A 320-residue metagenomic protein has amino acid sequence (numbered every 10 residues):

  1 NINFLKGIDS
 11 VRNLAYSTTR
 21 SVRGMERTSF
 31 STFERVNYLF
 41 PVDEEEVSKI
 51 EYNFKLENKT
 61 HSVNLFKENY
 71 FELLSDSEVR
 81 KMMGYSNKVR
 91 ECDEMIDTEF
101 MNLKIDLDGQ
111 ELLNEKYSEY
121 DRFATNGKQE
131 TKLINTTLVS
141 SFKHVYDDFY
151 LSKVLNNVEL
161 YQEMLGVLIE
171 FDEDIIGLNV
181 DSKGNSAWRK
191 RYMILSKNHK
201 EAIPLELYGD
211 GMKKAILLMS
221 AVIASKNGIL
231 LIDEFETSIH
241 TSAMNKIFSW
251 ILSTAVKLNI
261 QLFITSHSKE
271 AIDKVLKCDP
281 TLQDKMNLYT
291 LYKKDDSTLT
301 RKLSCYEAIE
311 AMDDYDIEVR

Functional and structural regions predicted by a protein language model:
I2: Walker A/P-loop
L5-L218, I223, Y292-R320: Phosphate-coordinating catalytic segments in nucleotide- and nucleic-acid-processing enzymes
A221-A224, T254-V256: Phosphate-binding P-loop
I229-L231: Walker B motif beta-strand of ABC-family P-loop ATPases
D233-F235: Walker B catalytic acidic pair
K246-R320: C-terminal lobe/lid and adjacent interdomain/linker elements of RecA-like ASCE P-loop ATPase modules
